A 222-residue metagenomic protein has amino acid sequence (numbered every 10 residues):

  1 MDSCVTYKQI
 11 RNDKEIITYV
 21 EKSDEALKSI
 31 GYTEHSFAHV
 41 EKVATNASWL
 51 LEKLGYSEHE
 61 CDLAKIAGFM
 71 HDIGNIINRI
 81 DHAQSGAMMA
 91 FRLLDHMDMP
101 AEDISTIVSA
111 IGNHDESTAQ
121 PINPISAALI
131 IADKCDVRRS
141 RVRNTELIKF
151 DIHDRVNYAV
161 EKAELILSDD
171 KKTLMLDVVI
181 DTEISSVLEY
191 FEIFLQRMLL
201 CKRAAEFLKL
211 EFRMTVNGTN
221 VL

Functional and structural regions predicted by a protein language model:
M1-N12, A119, R155: Metal-centered catalytic cores of metalloenzymes
D2, G31-L54: N-terminal low-complexity, intrinsically disordered segments
Y7-A26: Short alpha-helical hairpin
D24-T33, I184: Short hinge/gating elements
K28-S29, H39, E52-L167: Divalent metal-dependent catalytic cores for phosphoryl transfer on phosphate-bearing substrates
Y32-H35, Q120, I193: Non-transmembrane, amphipathic alpha-helical segments
D136-L222: Terminal helices and disordered tails flanking the catalytic cores of nucleotide-processing hydrolases
